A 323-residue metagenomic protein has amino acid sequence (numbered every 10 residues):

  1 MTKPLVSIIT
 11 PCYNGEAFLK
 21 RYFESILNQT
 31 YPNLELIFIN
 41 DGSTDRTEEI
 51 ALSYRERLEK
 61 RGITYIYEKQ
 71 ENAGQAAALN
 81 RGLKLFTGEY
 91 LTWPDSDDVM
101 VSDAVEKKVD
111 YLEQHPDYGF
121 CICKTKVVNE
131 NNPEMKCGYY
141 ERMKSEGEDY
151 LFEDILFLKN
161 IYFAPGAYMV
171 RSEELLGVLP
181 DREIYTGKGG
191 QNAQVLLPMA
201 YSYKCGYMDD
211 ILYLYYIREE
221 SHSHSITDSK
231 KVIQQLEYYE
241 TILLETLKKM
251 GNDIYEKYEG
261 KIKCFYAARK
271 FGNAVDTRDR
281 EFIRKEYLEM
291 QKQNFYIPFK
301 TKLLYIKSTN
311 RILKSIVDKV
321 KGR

Functional and structural regions predicted by a protein language model:
G15-N28, L34: Short, well-formed alpha-helical segments that are part of the catalytic scaffolds of diverse glycosyltransferases
S25, N40-I50, D95: A conserved acidic beta->alpha catalytic loop
Q70-F86, K107: Glycine-rich, basic loop-to-helix element that forms the pyrophosphate-binding segment of sugar-nucleotide handling
L91: Short aromatic/hydrophobic "clamp" motif used to bind/position activated sugar donors
D103-C137: Conserved donor NDP-sugar-binding/catalytic core segment of glycosyltransferases
R142-S229: Conserved nucleotide-sugar donor-binding catalytic segment
S145-D154, K188, L212-E219, S225-I254 (+1 more regions): Catalytic core of nucleotide-sugar-dependent glycosyltransferases
F271-R323: Membrane-interface aromatic/basic loop that binds lipid-linked glycans or pyrophosphate carriers, typified by
